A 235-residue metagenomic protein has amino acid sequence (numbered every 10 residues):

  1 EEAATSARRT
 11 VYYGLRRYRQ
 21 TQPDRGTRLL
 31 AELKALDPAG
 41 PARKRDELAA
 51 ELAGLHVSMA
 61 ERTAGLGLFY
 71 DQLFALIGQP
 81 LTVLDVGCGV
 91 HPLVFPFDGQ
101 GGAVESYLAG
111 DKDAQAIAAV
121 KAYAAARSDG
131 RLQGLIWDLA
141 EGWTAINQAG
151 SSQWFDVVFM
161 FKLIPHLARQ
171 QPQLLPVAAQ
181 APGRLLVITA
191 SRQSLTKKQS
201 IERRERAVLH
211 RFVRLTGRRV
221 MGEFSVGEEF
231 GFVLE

Functional and structural regions predicted by a protein language model:
E2-I77: Conserved Class I S-adenosyl-L-methionine-dependent methyltransferase catalytic core
P80-H91: Conserved class I S-adenosyl-L-methionine
V90-V104: Conserved SAM-binding loop of SAM-dependent methyltransferases across substrates and taxa, primarily the Class I
F95, W154-Q170: A short SAM/SAH-binding and catalytic strip from SAM-dependent methyltransferases
S106-K112: Conserved SAM-binding motif I beta-strand of class I
Q115-V157: S-adenosyl-L-methionine
P182-Q193: Conserved beta-strand signature within the Rossmann-like core of class I S-adenosyl-L-methionine
R203-E235: Class I S-adenosyl-L-methionine
